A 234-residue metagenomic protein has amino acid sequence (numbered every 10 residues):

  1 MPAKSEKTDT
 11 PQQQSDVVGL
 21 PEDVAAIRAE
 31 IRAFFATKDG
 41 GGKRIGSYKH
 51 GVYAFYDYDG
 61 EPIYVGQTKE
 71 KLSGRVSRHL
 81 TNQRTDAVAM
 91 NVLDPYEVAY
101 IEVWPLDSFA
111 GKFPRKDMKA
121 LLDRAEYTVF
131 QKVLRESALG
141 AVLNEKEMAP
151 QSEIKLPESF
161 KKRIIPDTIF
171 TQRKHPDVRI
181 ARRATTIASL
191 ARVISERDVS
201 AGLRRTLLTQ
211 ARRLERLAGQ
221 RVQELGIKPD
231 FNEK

Functional and structural regions predicted by a protein language model:
M1-Y48, Y58-E61, S73-K234: Boundary/linker segments flanking structured domains
Y53-F55, P62-E70: GIY-YIG nuclease signature motif recognition
